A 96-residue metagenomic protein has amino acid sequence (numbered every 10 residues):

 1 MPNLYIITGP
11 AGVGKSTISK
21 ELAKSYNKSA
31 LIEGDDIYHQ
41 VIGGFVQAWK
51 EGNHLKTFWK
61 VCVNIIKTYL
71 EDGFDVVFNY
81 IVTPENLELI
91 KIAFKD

Functional and structural regions predicted by a protein language model:
M1, S25, K95-D96: Short, structurally constrained coil/turn elements that cap an alpha-helix or connect an alpha-helix to the following
M1-L4, F74: Pre-Walker A (Motif I) flank of P-loop NTPase domains
I7: Hydrophobic anchor at the beta1->P-loop junction of P-loop NTPases
P10-A11: The conserved Walker
S16: Walker A/P-loop
S19-C62: Conserved substrate/cofactor phosphate-moiety recognition/catalytic segment in nucleotide-dependent phosphotransferases
T57-D96: Glycine-rich phosphate-binding loop used to anchor ATP phosphates in small-molecule kinases, encompassing both
